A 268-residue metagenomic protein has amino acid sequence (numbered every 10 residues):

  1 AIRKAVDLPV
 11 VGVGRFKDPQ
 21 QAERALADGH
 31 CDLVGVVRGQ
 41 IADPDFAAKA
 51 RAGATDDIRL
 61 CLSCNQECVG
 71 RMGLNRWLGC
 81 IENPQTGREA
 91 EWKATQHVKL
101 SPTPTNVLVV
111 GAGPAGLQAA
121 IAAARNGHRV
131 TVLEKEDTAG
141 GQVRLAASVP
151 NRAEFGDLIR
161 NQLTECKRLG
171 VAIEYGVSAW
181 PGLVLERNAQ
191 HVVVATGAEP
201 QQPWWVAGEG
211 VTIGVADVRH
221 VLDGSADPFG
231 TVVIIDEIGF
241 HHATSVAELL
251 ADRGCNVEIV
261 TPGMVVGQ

Functional and structural regions predicted by a protein language model:
A1-V110, P114, Q118-R125, R129-V130 (+4 more regions): Flavin-dependent oxidoreductase catalytic cores
V6, G29-H30, L169, N188 (+2 more regions): Short, structured coil segments at secondary-structure junctions
P9, D32-L33, V143-N151, G267: Short beta-alpha connecting loops at secondary-structure transitions that line or flank enzyme active sites
D32, Q190-H191, G230: Conserved acidic residues
A50-R51, A147-V149, G208-E209: Short secondary-structure boundary/capping segments
S101-K135, A139, E174-E186, A195-E209 (+1 more regions): Rossmann-like dinucleotide/flavin-binding elements
G141-A189: N-terminal Rossmann-like dinucleotide/flavin-binding domain of flavoprotein oxidoreductases that bind FAD/FMN
